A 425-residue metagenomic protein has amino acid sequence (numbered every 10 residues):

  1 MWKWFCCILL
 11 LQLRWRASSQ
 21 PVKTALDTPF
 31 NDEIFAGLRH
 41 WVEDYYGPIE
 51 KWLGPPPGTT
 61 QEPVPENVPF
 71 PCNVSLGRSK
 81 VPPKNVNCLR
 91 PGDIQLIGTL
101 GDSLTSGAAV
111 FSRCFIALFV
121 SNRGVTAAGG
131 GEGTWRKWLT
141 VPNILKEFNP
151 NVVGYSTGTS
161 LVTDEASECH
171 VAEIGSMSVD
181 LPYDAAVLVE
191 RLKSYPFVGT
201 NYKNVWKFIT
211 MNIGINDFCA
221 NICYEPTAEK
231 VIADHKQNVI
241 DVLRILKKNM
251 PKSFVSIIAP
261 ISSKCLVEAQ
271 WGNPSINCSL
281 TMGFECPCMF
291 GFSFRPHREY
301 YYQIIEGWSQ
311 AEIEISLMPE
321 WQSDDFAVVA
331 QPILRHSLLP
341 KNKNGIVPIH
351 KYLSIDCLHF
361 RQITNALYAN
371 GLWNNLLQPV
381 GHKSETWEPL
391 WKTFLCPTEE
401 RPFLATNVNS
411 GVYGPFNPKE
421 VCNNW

Functional and structural regions predicted by a protein language model:
W2, L9-Q95, S275-I276, L280-W425: Conserved catalytic region of serine esterases and O-acyltransferases that act on ester linkages in lipids
L89-D93, V162-D164, T200-V205, K248-M250 (+1 more regions): Extracellular/periplasmic catalytic domains that process cell-envelope and extracellular macromolecules
L96-L100, I209: Conserved beta-strand elements of the Class I
A108-R113, L181-Y183, A220-E225, I258 (+2 more regions): Short, solvent-exposed loop/turn and secondary-structure capping segments
I116-Q237, R244, S262: Conserved SGNH/GDSL esterase-like catalytic core that processes O-acyl groups on lipids and polysaccharides
K137-N151, D241-F254, Y301-A330: A structural motif corresponding to the C-terminal end of an alpha-helix and its immediate exit/capping segment
V152-T163, I257, S323, S384-E388: Surface-exposed patches in mature extracellular/periplasmic domains of secreted proteins
V189-E312: Eukaryotic endomembrane system proteins
